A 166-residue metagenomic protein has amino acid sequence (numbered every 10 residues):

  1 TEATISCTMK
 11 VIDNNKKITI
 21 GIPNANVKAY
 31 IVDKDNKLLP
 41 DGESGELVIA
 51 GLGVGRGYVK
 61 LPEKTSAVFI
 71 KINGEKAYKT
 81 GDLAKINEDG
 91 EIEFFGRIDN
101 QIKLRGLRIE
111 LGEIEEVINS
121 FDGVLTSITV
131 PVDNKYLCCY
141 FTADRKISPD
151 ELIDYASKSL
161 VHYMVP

Functional and structural regions predicted by a protein language model:
T1-A3, K28: Adenylate-forming
T4-I5, N134: Generic structural signal for helix capping and beta-alpha/helix-loop junctions
V11-P166: AMP-dependent adenylate-forming
